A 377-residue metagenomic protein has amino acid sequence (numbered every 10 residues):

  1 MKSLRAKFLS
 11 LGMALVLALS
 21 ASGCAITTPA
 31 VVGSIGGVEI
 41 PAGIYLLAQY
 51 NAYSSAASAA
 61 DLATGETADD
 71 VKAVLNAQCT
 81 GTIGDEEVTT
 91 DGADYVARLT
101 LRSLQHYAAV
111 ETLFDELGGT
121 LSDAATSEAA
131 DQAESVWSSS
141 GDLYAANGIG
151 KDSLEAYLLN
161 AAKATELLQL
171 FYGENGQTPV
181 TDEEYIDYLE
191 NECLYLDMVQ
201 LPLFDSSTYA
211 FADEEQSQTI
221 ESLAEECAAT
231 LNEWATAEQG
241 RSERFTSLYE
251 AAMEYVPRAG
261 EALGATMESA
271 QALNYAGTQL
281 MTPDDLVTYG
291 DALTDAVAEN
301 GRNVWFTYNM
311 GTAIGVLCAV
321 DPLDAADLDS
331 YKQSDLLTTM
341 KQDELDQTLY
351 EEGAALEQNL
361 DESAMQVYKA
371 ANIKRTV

Functional and structural regions predicted by a protein language model:
K2-L11: Bacterial N-terminal signal peptides that target proteins for export
A18, Y107-E111, A164: Alpha-helical transmembrane segments of polytopic integral membrane proteins, especially the permease/helical cores
L19-G23: C-terminal motif of bacterial Sec signal peptides marking the signal peptidase cleavage site
I26-I149: N-terminal targeting/tethering segments
I26-T27, G36-A42, F245, Y249-Y255 (+4 more regions): Cross-family detector of peptidyl-prolyl cis-trans isomerase
I26-T28, Y144-E225, L280-V377: PPIase-associated folding chaperone regions across multiple families
D70, V74, L99, L223-E226 (+4 more regions): Charge-rich, solvent-exposed alpha-helical interaction surfaces
E226-T288: Peptidyl-prolyl cis-trans isomerase
